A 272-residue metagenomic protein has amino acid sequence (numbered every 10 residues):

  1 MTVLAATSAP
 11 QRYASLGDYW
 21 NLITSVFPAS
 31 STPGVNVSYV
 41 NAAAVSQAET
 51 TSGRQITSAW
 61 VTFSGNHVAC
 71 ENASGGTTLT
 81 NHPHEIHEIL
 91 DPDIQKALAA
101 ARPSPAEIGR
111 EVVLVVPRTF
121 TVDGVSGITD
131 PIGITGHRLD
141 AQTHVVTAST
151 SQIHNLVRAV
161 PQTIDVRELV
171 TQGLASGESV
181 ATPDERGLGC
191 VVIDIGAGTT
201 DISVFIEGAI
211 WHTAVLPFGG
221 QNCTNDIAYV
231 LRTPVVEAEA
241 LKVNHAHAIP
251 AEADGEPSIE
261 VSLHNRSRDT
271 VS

Functional and structural regions predicted by a protein language model:
T2-V191, I210, P234-S272: Nucleotide/phosphate-binding catalytic cleft detector across ATP-hydrolyzing and phosphate-transferring enzymes
L188-V230: Glycine-rich phosphate-binding loop of actin/hexokinase-like ATP-binding domains
